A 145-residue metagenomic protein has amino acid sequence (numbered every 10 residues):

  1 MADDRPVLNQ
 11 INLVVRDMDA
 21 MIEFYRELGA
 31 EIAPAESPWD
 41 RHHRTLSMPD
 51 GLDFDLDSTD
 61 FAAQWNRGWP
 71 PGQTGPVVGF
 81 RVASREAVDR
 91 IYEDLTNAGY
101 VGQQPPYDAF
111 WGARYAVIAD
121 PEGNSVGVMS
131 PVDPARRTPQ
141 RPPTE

Functional and structural regions predicted by a protein language model:
M1, A62-G68: Short beta-strand/turn micro-motifs at beta-sheet edges
A2-D4, A35, T45-S47, F54-D55 (+1 more regions): Vicinal oxygen chelate
R5, N12-F54, S58-A62: Core segments of cupin and vicinal oxygen chelate
V7-R16, R44-S47, N66-D94, R114-A119: Vicinal oxygen chelate
F24-L28, I91-T96: Short amphipathic alpha-helices in soluble, non-transmembrane regions that often serve as interface/regulatory elements
